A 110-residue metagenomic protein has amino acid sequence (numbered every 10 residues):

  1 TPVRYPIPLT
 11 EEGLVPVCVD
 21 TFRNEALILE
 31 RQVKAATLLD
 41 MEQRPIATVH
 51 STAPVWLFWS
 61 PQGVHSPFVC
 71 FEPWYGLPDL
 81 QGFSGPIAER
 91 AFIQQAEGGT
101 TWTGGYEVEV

Functional and structural regions predicted by a protein language model:
T1-T52: Active-site/ligand-binding surface loops and adjacent short beta/alpha elements that line catalytic pockets across
P8, T21, L57-F58, P86 (+1 more regions): Residue-level preference for alpha-helix termini and adjacent loops
N24, A91-F92: Short, P/G- and charge-enriched loop/turn segments at secondary-structure junctions
E30-Q32, Q62-H65, T100: A structural signal for short secondary-structure junctions
L39-G82: Glycine-rich active-site loops that engage anionic ligands at enzyme catalytic sites
Q81-E89: Short, structured beta-strand/loop micro-motifs enriched in basic residues and often containing a Trp
Q94-V110: Short Pro-Gly-centered flexible turn/kink motifs
